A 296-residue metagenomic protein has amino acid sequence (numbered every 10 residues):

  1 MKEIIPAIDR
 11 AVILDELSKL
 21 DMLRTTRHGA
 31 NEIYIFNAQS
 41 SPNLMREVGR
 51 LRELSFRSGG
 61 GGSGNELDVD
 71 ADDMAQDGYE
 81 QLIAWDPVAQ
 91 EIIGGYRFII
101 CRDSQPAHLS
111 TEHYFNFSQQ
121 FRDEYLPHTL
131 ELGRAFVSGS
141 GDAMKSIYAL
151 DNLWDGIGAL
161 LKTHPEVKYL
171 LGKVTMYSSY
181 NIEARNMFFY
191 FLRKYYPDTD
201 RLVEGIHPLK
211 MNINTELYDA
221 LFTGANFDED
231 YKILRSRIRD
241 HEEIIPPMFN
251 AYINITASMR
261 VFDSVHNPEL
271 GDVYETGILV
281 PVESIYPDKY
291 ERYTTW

Functional and structural regions predicted by a protein language model:
M1-Q39: Conserved N-terminal entry element of GNAT/NAT acetyltransferase domains
L23-M74, G78-G94: Short amphipathic alpha-helix that is part of the acyltransferase structural core
S63, D103-M259: Acyl-donor binding region in acyl/amide transferases
D73-I83, M259-R260, L270-T276: A short helix-loop-beta-strand connector motif used in the catalytic cores of GNAT acetyltransferases and, in some
I92, S140, S178-E183, G271 (+1 more regions): Short catalytic/ligand-binding loop motif for oxyanion handling, primarily in non-cytosolic enzymes, centered on
Y96-R102: Short beta->alpha transition motifs characteristic of CBS
I245-M248, H266-G271: Short glycine/proline-centered loop/turn elements that form peptide/ligand docking sites
L270-W296: C-terminal non-catalytic accessory extensions
